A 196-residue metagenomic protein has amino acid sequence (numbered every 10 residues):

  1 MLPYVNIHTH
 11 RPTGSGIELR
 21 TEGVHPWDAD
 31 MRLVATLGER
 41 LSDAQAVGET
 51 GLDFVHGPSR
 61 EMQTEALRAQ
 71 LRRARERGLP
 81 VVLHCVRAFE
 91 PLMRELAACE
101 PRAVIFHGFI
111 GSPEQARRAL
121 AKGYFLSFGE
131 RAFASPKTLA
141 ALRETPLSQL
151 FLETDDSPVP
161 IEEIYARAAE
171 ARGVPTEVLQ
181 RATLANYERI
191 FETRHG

Functional and structural regions predicted by a protein language model:
M1-G196: Mid-domain alpha/beta scaffold segments of enzyme catalytic cores
